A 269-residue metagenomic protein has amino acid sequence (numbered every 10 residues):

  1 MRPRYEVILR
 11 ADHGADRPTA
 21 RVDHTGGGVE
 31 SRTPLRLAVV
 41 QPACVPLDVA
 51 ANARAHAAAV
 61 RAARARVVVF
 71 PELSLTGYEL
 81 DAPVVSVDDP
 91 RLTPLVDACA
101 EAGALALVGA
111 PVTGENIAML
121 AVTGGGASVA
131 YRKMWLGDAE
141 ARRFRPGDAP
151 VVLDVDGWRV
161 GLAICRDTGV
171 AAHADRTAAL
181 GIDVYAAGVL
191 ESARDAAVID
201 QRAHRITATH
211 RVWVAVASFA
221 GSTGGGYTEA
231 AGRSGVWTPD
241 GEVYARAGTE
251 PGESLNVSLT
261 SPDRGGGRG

Functional and structural regions predicted by a protein language model:
D12, D16, D23-H24: Intrinsic-disorder-associated, low-complexity terminal segments enriched in Asp/Asn/His/Tyr and depleted of Lys/Arg
G26-V67: N-terminal glycine-/serine-/threonine-rich phosphate-binding loop
A50, R54-G124, V129-A130, A193-V212: Cys-nucleophile CN-hydrolase/nitrilase-fold catalytic domain and related Cys-dependent amidase chemistry that acts on
P90-L105, G169-P251: CN hydrolase (nitrilase-like) catalytic-core segments centered on the catalytic cysteine and neighboring Lys/Glu
T113-D183, S192-Q201, T260, R268: Active-site catalytic loop in hydrolytic enzyme cores
L136, R143-R145, V151-D154, F219-G269: C-terminal beta-strand edge segments of enzyme domains
